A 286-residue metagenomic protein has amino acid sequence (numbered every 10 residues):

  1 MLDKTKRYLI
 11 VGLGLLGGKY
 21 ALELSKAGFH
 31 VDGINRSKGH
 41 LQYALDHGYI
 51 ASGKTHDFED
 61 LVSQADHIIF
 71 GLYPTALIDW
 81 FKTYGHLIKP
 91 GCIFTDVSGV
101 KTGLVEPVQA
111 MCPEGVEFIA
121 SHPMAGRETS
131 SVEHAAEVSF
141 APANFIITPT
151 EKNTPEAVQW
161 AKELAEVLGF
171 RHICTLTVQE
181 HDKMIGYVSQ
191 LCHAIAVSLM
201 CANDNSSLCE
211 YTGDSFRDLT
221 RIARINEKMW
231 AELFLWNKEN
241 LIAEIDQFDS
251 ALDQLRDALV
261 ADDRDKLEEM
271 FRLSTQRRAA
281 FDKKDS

Functional and structural regions predicted by a protein language model:
M1-S63, H67: NAD(P)+-binding Rossmann beta1-loop-alpha1 motif at the extreme N-terminus of oxidoreductases
K4-R7, G91, P142: Phosphate-coordination loops involved in phosphoryl transfer and adenosine-cofactor binding
R7, H30-D32, E117, N144 (+1 more regions): Residues at the starts of beta-strands that form the adenosine-phosphate
R36, L72-Y73, V97: Short beta->alpha hinge that forms the Motif I/post-I loop of the SAM-binding pocket
F58-I88, C92-I93: Rossmann-like NAD(P)-binding element
W80-E133: Rossmann-like NAD(P)(H) cofactor-binding subdomain of soluble oxidoreductases
E137-I222: Internal alpha-helical scaffold of NAD(P)-dependent oxidoreductase catalytic cores
S207-R277: Interdomain hinge/lid region at the active-site interface of Rossmann-like NAD(P)-dependent oxidoreductases
